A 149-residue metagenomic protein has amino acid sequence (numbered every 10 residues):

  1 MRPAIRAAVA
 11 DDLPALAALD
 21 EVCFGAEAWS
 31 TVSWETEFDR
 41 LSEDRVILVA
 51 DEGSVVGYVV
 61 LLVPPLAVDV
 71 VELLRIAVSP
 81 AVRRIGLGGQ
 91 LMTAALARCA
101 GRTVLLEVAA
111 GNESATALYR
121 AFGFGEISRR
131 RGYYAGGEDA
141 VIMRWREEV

Functional and structural regions predicted by a protein language model:
P3, A7-D11, A17-R83, G89-R98 (+1 more regions): Acetyl-CoA-dependent GNAT
A15, A117-L118: Well-formed, non-transmembrane alpha-helical positions, independent of function
F24, Y58, V82, L118 (+2 more regions): Conserved hydrophobic/aromatic "anchor" residues that stabilize well-ordered secondary structure elements
I47, L105-T116, F122, G132-V149: C-terminal "cap" of GNAT-fold acetyltransferases
M92, C99-A109, R130: Conserved GNAT acetyl-CoA-binding A-motif
T93, R120-A121: Alpha-helical segments that scaffold the active site and NAD(P)H-binding pocket of short-chain dehydrogenase/reductase
C99, A121-F122: Structural motif
E126-S128: A secondary-structure capping/hinge motif
